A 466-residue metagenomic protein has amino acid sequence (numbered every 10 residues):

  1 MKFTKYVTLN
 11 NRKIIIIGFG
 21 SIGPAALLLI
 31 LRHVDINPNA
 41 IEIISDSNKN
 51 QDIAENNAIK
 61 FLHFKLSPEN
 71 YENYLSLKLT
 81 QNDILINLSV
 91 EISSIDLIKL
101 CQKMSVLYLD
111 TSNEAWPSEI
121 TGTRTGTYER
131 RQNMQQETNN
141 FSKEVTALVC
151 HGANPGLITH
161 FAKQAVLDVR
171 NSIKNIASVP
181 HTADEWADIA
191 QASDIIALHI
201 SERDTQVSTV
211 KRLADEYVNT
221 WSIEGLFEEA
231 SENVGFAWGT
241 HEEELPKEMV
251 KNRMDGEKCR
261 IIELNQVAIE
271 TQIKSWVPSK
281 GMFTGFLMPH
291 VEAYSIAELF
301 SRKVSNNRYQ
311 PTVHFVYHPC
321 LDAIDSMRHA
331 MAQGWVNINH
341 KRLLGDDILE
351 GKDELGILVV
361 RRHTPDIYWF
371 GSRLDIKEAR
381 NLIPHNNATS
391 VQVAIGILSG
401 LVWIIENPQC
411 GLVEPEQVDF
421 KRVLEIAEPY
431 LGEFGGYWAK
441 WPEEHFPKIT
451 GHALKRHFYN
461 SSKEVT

Functional and structural regions predicted by a protein language model:
M1-N11: A short, basic/flexible loop-to-alpha-helix module at the beginning of a structural domain
I15-G20: Conserved N-terminal Rossmann-fold NAD(P)-binding element of oxidoreductases
I22-A25: Hydrophobic/small residue at the entry helix of a nucleotide-binding pocket
D35-E55: NAD(P)-binding Rossmann-fold cofactor-contacting core
N56-E69: Rossmann-fold cofactor-recognition segment
L66-L79: Conserved Rossmann-fold cofactor-binding substructure of NAD(P)-dependent oxidoreductases
I95-V106, T111-V145: Rossmann-fold NAD(P)-binding glycine/threonine-rich loop
D168-T466: C-terminal catalytic/substrate-binding lobe primarily of soluble NAD(P)-dependent oxidoreductases
